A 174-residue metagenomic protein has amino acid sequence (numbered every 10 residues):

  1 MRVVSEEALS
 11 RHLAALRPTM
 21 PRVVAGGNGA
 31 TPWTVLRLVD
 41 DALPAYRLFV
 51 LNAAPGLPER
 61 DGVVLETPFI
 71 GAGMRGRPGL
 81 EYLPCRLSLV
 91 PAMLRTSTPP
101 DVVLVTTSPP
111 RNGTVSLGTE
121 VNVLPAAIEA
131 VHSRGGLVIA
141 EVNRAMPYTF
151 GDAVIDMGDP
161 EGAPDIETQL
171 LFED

Functional and structural regions predicted by a protein language model:
M1-D174: Conserved alpha/beta enzyme-core scaffold
